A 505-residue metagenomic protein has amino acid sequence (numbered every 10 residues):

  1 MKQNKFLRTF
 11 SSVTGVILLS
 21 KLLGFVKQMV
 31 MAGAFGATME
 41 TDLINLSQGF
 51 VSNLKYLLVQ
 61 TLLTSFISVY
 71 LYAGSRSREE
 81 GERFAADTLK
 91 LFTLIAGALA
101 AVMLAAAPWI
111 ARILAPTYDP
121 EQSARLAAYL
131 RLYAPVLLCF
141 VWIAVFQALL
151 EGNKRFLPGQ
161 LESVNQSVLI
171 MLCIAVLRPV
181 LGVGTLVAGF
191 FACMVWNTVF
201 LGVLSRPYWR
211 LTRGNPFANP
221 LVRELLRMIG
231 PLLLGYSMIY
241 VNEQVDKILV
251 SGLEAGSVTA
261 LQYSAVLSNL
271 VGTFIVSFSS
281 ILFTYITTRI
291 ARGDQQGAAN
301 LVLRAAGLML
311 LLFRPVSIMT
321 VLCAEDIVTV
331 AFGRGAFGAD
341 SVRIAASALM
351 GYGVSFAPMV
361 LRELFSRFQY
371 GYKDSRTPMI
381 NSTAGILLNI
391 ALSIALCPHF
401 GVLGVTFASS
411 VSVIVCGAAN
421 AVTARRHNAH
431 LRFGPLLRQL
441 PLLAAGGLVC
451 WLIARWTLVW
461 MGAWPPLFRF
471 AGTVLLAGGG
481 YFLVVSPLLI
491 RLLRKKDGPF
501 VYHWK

Functional and structural regions predicted by a protein language model:
M1-F6, G202-I239, Q296, R426-P441 (+2 more regions): Interhelical loop/hinge segments that connect adjacent transmembrane helices in multipass membrane
R8-A32, C193, N197, L201 (+7 more regions): Transmembrane helical elements of multi-pass membrane transporters/channels
T14-V16, P135, F146-A175, V354 (+3 more regions): Alpha-helical transmembrane segments of multi-pass membrane transporters/permeases
Q60-R76, V276-Q295, A299-V302, A306 (+1 more regions): Helix-loop junctions and terminal segments of transmembrane helices in multi-pass membrane transport/translocation
A100-P120, S317-G338, W456-M461, R491: Short membrane-interface helical motifs at transmembrane helix boundaries in multi-pass membrane transporters
A105, D119-F146, F337-F365, L475 (+1 more regions): Alpha-helical transmembrane segments of multi-pass membrane proteins
L157, S167-V199, V203, R376 (+3 more regions): Membrane-interface helix-loop junctions in multi-pass transport and translocation proteins
W456-K505: Membrane-proximal transmembrane or re-entrant/amphipathic helices at the cytosolic face
